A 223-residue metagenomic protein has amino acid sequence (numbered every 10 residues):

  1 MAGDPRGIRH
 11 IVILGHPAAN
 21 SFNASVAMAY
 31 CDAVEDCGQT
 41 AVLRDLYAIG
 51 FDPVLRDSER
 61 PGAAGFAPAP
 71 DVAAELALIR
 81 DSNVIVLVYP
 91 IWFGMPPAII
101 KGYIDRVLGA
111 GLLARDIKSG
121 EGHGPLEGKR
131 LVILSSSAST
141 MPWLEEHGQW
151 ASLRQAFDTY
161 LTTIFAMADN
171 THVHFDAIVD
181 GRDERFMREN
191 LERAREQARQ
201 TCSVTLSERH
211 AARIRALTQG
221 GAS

Functional and structural regions predicted by a protein language model:
A2-D4, H147-Q149, R154-S223: Glycine-rich phosphate/pyrophosphate-binding loop and the adjoining helix
A2-Q39, A194: N-terminal beta1-alpha1 ligand-phosphate binding loop
G15, L46, S136: Cofactor-binding loop segments of dinucleotide-utilizing enzymes, especially the Rossmann-like FAD- and NAD(P)+-binding
Q39-G50, V173-D176: A short beta-strand-loop structural module common to alpha/beta enzyme folds
L46-F66: N-terminal beta-loop-helix "entrance" segment that forms/cooperates in small-molecule cofactor or anionic ligand
P53-D57, L144-E146, E184-F186: Short aromatic-enriched loop/helix-cap "lid" or pocket-rim segments at secondary-structure transitions that line
P61-D81, N190-Q197, T201: Glycine-rich, highly charged phosphate/nucleotide-binding loops
D71-D158: Helix-loop-strand module that forms the ligand-binding subsite of alpha/beta enzymes
